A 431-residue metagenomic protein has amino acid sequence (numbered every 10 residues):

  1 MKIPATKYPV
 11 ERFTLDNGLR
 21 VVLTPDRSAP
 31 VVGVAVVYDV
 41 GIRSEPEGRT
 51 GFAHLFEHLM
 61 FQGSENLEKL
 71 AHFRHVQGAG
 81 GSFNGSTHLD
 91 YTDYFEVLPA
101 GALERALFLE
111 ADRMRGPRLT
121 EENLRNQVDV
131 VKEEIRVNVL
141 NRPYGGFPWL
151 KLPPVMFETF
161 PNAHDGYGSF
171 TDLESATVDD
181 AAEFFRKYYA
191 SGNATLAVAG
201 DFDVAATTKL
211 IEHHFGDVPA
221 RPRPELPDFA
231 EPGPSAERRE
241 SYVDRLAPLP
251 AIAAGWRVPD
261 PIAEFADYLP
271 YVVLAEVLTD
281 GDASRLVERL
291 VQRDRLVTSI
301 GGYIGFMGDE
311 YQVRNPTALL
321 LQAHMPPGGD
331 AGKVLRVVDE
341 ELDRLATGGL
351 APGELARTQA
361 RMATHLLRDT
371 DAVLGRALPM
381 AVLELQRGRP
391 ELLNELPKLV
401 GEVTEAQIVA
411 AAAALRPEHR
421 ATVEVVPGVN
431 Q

Functional and structural regions predicted by a protein language model:
M1-E11, P153-A194, A206, L226-E231 (+3 more regions): Histidine-acidic residue clusters that define the catalytic metal-binding segment of zinc metallopeptidase domains
K2-I3, E158, G166, S191 (+3 more regions): An aromatic/glycine/proline-enriched structural segment found at the starts of mature extracellular/organellar domains
K2-I3, T195-A197, A266, H324 (+2 more regions): C-terminal regions of mature proteins
G18, D26-V76, F265-L278, E288-L290: Active/ligand-binding-proximal structured segments within catalytic/core domains that scaffold catalytic residues
Y38, S64-E65, K69-F184, P232 (+2 more regions): Acidic/histidine-enriched segments that form metal/cofactor-coordinating and catalytic pocket/exosite environments
E121, V128, V137, V178-H214 (+1 more regions): Non-catalytic, conformational "gating/processing" segments within enzyme and secreted inhibitor domains
K132-K151, A230-L249, Q292-Y303, G348-N394 (+1 more regions): Short acidic/His-enriched helical or mixed secondary-structure segments at domain edges of catalytic enzymes and some
A253-R257, L278-M325: A structural supersecondary motif
